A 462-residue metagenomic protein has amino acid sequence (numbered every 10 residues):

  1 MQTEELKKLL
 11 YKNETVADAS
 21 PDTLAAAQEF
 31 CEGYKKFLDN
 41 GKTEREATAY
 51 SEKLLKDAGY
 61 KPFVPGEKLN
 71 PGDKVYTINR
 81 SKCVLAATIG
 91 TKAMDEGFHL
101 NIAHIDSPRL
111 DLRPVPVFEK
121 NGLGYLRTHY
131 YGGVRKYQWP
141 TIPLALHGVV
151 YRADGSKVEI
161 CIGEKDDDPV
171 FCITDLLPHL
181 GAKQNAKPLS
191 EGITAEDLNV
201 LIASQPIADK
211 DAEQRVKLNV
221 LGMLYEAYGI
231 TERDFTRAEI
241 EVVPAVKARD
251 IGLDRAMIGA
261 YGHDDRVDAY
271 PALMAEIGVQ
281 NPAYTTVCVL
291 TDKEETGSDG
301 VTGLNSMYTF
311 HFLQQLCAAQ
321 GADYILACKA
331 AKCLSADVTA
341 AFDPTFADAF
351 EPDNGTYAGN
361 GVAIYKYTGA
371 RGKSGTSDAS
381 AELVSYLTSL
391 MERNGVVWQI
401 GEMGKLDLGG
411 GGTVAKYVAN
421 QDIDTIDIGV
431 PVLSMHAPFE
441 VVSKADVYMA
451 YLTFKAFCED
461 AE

Functional and structural regions predicted by a protein language model:
M1-E462: N-terminal hydrophobic/helix-forming segments and targeting peptides
